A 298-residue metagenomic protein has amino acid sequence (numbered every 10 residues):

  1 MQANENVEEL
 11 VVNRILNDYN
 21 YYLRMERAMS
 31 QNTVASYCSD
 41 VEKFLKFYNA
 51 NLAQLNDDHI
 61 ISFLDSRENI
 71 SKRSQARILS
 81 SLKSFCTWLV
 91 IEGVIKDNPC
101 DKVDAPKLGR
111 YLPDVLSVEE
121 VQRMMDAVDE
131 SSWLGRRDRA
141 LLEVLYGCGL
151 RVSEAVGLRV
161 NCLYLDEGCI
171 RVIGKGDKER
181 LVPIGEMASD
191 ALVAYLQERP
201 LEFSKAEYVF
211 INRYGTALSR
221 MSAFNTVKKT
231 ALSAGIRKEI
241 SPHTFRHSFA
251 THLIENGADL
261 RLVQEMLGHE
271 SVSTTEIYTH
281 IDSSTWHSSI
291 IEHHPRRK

Functional and structural regions predicted by a protein language model:
M1-K298: Conserved catalytic core of the tyrosine transesterase superfamily
